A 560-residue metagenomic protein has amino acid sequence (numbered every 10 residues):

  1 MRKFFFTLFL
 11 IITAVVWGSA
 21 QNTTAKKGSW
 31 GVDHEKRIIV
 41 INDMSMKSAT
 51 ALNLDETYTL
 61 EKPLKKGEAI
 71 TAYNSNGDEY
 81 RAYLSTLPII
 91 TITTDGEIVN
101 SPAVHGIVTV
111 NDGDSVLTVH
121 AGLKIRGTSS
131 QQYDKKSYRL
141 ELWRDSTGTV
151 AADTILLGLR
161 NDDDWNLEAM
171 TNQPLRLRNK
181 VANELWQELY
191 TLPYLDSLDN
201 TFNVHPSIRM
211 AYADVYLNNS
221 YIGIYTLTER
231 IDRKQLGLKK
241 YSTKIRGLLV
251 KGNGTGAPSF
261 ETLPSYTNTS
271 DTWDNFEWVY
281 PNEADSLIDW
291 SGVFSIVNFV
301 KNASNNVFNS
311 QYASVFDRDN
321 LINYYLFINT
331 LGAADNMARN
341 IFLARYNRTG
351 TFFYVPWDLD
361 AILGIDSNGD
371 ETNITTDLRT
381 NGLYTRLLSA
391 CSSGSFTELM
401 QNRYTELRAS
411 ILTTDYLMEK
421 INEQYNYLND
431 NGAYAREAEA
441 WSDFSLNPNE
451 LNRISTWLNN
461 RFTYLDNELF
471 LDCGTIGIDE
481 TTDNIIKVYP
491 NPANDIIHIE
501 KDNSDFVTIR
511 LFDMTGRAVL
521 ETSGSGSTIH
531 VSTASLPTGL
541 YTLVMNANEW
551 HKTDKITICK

Functional and structural regions predicted by a protein language model:
M1-N22, I478: Bacterial Sec-dependent N-terminal signal peptides
Q21-A51: Solvent-exposed, low-complexity, repeat-rich "mucin-like" stalks and linkers
L52-I70: Serine/threonine-rich, repeat-prone extracellular segments and beta-strand-based repeat modules of secreted/surface
K66-N76, G539-M545: Append "Rare intracellular matches occur via the same short Y/T/C beta-strand/loop motifs
G77-L84, K552-I558: Edge beta-strands of extracellular beta-sandwich domains
V119-A121, S129, Y133-D134, P281-I476: Middle-to-C-terminal accessory/interaction subdomains
R139-R176, N183, E188-P193, P206-I208 (+2 more regions): Internal "kinase-insert"/substrate-recognition segments embedded within catalytic cores of ATP-dependent enzymes
T481-Y489, A493-K560: C-terminal outer-membrane/trafficking sorting elements
